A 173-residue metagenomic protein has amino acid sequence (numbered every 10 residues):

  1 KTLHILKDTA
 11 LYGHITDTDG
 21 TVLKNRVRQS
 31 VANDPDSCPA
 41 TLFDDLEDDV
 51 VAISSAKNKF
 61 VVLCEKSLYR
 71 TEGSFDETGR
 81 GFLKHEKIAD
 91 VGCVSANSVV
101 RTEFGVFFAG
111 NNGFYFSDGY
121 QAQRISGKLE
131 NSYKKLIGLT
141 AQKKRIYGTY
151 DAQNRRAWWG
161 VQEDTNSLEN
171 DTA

Functional and structural regions predicted by a protein language model:
K1-Y12, D34-P39: Disordered, low-complexity "stalk" and linker segments at domain junctions of extracellular and cell-surface proteins
T9, D17, L46-A173: Beta-sheet-dominated scaffold domains
I15-T21: Short, solvent-exposed beta-strand-terminating loops
K24-Q29, T172-A173: Beta-propeller blade signature
T41-D44: Hydrophobic alpha-helical transmembrane segments corresponding to the first two to three helices of multi-pass helical
